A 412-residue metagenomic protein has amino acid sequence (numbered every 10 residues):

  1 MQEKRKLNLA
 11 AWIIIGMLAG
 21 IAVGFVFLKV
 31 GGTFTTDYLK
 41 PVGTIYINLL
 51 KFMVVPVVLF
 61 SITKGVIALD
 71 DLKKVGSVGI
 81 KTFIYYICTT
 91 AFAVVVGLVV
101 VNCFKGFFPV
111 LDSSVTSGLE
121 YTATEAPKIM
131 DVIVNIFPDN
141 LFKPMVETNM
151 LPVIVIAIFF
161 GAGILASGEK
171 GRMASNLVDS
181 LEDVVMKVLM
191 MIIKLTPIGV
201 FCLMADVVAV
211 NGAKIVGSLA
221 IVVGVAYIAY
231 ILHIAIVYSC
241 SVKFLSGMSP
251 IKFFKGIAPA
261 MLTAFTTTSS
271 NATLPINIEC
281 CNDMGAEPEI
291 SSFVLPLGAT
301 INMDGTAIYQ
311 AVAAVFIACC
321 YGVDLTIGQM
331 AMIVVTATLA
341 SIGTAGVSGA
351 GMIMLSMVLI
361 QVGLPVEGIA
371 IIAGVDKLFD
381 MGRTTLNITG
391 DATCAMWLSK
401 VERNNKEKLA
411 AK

Functional and structural regions predicted by a protein language model:
K4, A10-I14, I21-G32, I47-L50 (+4 more regions): Signature of multi-pass transmembrane helix bundles
F34-Y38, G76, A213-I221, G247-A258 (+2 more regions): Membrane-water interface of transmembrane alpha-helices in multipass transporters/channels
I45, T82-I87, F159, V223 (+7 more regions): Transmembrane helix-bundle signature of multi-pass membrane transporters/permeases
V54-V58, T196-G199, S269-N277, I290 (+3 more regions): Transmembrane helix boundary and interhelical junction motifs in multipass membrane proteins
I67-K74, P109, S167-R172, S180-D183 (+6 more regions): Juxtamembrane helix-boundary/capping and inter-helix hinge elements in multi-pass membrane proteins
K74-K81, K187-I193, D283-A299, I327-Q329 (+2 more regions): Membrane-interface alpha-helices at helix entry/exit sites of multi-pass transporters
C240-L297, I317-I327, S399: Membrane-embedded helical hairpins/re-entrant loop segments and their flanking transmembrane helices within multi-pass
A311-K412: Transmembrane alpha-helical segments and their short flanking loops that form helix-hairpins/helix-helix interfaces
